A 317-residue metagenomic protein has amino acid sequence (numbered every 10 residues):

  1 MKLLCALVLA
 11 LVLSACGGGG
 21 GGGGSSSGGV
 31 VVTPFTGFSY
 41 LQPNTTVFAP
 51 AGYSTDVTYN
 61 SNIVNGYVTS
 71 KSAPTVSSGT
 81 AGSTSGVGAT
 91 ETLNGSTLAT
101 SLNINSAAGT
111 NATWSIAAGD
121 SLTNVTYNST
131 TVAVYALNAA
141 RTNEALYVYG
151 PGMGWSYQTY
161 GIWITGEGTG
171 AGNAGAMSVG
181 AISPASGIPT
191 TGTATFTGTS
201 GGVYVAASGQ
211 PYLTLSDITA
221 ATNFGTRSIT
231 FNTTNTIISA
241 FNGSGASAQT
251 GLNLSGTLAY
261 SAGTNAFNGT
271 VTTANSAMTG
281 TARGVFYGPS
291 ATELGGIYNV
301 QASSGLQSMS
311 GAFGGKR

Functional and structural regions predicted by a protein language model:
M1-A10: Sec-dependent signal peptide recognition, specifically the positively charged N-region followed immediately by
V12-A15: C-terminal motif of bacterial Sec signal peptides marking the signal peptidase cleavage site
G17-R317: Mature soluble binding/inhibitory domains
